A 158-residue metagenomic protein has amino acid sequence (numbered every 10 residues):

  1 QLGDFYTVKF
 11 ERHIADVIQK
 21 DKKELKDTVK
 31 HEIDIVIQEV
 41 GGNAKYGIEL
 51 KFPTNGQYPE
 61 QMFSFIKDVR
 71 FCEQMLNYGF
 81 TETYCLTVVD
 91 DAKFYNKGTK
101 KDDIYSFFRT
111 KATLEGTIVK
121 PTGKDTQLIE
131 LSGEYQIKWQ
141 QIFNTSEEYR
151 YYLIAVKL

Functional and structural regions predicted by a protein language model:
F5-K45, I142-T145: Active-site metal-binding core of divalent-cation-utilizing nuclease and nuclease-like domains
A15-D16, P53-N55, D90-A92: Short, solvent-exposed loop/turn segments at secondary-structure junctions
I35-E39, A44-G56, C72: Conserved catalytic cores of phosphodiester-cleaving nucleases, focusing on short active-site segments
N55-L76: Mg2+/Mn2+-dependent nuclease catalytic core
Q57-F63, Y95-S106: Short, flexible/disordered intra-domain loops and linkers
L76-D103: Nucleic-acid nuclease catalytic cores
G98-L158: Non-catalytic C-terminal interaction segments of nucleic acid-processing enzymes
